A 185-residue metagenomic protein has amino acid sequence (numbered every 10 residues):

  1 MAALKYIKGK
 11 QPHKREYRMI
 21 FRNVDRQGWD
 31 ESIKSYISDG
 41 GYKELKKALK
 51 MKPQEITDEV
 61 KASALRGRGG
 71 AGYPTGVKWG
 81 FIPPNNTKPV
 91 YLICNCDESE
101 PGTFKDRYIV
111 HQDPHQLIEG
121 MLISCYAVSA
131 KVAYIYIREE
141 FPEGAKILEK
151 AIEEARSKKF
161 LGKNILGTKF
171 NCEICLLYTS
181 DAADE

Functional and structural regions predicted by a protein language model:
M1-S63, A130-V132: Iron-sulfur (Fe-S) cluster-binding modules
E16, Q54, A62, N86-Y91 (+3 more regions): Short coil/turn connectors at secondary-structure junctions
Y36-D39, N95-D106: Gly-rich Lys/Arg/Thr-decorated short loops/hinges at beta-loop-alpha junctions or inter-strand turns that position
A62-G80: Conserved phosphate/anionic-ligand binding catalytic regions in large, soluble enzymes, centered on
L65-R66, Y134, R138-L177: Small-residue-enriched alpha-helical segments and adjacent helix-cap loops that form tight helix-helix packing
P114-Y126: Histidine-anchored nucleotide/phosphate-binding helix
Y178-A183: Conserved small/polar residues in nucleotide/adenosyl-binding loops
